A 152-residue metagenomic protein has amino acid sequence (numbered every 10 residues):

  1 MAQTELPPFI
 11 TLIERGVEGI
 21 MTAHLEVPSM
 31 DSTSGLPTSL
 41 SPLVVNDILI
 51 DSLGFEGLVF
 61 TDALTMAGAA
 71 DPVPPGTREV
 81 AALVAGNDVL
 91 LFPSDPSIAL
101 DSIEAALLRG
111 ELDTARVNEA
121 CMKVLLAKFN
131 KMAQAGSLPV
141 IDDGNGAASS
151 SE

Functional and structural regions predicted by a protein language model:
M1-A105, E111-R116: Second-shell residues forming the walls of enzyme active-site clefts
P72, A105-A106, L126, N130 (+1 more regions): Short amphipathic alpha-helical patches
L108-G136: Mid-to-C-terminal alpha-helical segments outside catalytic/metal-binding sites
L138-E152: Ser/Thr/Gly/Pro-rich low-complexity, disordered linker/stalk segments of secreted and cell-surface proteins
